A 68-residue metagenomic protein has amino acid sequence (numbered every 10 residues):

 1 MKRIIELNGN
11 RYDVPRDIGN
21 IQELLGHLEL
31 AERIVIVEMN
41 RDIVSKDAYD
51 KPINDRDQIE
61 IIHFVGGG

Functional and structural regions predicted by a protein language model:
M1-G67: Ubiquitin-like/PB1-type beta-grasp interaction modules and other compact soluble beta-rich domains
